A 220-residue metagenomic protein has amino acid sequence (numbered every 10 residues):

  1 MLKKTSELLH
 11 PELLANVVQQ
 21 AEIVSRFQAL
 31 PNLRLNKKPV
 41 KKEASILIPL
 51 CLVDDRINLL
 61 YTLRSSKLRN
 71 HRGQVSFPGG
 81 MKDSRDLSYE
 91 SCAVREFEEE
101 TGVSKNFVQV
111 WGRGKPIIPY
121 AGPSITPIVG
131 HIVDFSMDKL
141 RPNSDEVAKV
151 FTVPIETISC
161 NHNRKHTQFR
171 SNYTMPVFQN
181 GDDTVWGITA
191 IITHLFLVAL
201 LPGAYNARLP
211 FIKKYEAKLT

Functional and structural regions predicted by a protein language model:
M1-S76, M81-E99, V103-D138, V147 (+3 more regions): N-terminal leader/linker segments that precede catalytic domains of diphosphate-processing enzymes
N143-D145: Short, conserved loop/helix-junction motifs that constitute active-site signature segments in enzyme catalytic cores
V150-F151: Conserved cytochrome P450 K-helix/beta-meander segment immediately N-terminal to the heme-binding cysteine loop
